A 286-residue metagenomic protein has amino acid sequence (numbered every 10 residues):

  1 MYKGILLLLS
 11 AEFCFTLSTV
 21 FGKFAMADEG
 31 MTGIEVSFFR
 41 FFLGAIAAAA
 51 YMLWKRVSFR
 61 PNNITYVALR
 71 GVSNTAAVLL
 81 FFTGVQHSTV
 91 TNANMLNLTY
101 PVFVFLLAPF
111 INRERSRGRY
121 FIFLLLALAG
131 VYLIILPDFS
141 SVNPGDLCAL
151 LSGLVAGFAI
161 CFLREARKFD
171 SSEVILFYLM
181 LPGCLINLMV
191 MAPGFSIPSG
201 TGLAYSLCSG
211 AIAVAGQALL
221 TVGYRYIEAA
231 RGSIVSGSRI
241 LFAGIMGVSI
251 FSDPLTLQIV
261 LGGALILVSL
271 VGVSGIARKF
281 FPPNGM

Functional and structural regions predicted by a protein language model:
M1-E35, S140-E165, G285-M286: Glycine-/small-residue-enriched transmembrane alpha-helix faces in small-molecule transporters and effluxers
G4-A11, R56-L80, N143-L154, M191 (+1 more regions): Loop-to-transmembrane-helix transition segments
E29-A76, V155-A159, Y178-P193: Transmembrane alpha-helices of multi-pass small-molecule transport proteins
L43-A47, L96-F110, L125-L126, P182-I186 (+2 more regions): Alpha-helical transmembrane segments of compact multi-pass small-molecule transporters, enriched in specific families
A48, R119-L136, A156, Q258-A277: Hydrophobic transmembrane alpha-helices of multi-pass small-molecule transport proteins
M52, R56, F81-T83, Y100-I122 (+1 more regions): C-terminal transmembrane-helix exit sites in multi-pass transporters
A93-T99, A166-P182, Q217-S249: Helix-helix packing/entry segments at the starts of transmembrane helices
G237-M286: C-terminal-most transmembrane helix of multi-pass membrane proteins
